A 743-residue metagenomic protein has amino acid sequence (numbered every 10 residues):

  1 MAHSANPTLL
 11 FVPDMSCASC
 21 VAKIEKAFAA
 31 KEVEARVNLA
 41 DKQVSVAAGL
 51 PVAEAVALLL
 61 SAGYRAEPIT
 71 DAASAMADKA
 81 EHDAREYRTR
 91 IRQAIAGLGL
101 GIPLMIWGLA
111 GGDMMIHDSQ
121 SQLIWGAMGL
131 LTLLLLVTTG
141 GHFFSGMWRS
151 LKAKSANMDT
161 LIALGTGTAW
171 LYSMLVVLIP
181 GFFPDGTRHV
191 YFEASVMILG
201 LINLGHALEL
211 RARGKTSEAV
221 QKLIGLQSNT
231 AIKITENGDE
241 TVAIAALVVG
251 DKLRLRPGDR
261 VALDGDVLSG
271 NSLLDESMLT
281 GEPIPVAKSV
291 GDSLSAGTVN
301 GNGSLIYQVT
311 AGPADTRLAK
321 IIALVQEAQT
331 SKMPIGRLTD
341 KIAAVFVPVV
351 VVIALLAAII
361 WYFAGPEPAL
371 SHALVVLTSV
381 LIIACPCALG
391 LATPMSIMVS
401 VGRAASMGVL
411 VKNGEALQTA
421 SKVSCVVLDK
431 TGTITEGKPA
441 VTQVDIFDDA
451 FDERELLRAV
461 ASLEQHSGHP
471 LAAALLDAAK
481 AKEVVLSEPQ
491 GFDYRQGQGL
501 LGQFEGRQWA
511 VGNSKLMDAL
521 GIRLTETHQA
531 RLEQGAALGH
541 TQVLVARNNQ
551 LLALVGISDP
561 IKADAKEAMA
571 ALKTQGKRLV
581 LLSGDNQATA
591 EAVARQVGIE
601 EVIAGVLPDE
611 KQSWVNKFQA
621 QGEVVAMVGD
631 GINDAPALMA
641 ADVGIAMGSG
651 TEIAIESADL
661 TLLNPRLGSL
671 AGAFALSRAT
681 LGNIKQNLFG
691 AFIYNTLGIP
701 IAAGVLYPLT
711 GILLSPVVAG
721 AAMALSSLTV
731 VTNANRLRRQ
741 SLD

Functional and structural regions predicted by a protein language model:
M1-W125, K222, N237-G238, A319-S331 (+2 more regions): Flexible metal-binding regulatory segments at protein termini and peripheral loops
A5, A22, F504-G506, T541 (+1 more regions): Conserved ATP-binding TGD loop and adjacent catalytic N/P-domain core of P-type ATPases
E34-A53, F192, Q221-D315, E415-V460 (+1 more regions): Conserved cytosolic catalytic loops of P-type ATPases
G63-D78, G126-M128, T132-T230, V248-L253 (+4 more regions): Actuator/coupling domain of P-type ATPases
I95-P103, R337-G365, L377-M395, K685-L714: Bilayer-spanning, highly hydrophobic alpha-helical transmembrane segments
D113-Q120, K152, L171, R403 (+6 more regions): Membrane-embedded alpha-helical bundles of multi-pass transporters
L279, L338, V375, C385-L463 (+4 more regions): Conserved catalytic phosphorylation-site environment of P-type ATPases
V441, D445-R578, Q587, I599-W614: P-type ATPase nucleotide-binding
